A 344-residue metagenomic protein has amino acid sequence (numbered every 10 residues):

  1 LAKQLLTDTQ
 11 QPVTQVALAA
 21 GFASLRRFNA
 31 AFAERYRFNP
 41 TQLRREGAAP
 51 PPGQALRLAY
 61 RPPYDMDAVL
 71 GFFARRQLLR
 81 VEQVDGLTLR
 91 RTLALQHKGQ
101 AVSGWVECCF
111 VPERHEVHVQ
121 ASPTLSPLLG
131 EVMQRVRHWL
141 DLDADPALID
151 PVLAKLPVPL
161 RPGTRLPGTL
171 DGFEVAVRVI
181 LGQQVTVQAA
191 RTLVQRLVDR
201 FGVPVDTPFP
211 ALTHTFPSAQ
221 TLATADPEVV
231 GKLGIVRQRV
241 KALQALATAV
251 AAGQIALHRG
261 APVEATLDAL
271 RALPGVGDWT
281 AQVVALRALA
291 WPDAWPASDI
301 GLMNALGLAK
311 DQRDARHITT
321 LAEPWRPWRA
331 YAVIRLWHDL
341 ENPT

Functional and structural regions predicted by a protein language model:
L1-T344: HhH-family (HhH-GPD) DNA N-glycosylase catalytic core used in base-excision repair
